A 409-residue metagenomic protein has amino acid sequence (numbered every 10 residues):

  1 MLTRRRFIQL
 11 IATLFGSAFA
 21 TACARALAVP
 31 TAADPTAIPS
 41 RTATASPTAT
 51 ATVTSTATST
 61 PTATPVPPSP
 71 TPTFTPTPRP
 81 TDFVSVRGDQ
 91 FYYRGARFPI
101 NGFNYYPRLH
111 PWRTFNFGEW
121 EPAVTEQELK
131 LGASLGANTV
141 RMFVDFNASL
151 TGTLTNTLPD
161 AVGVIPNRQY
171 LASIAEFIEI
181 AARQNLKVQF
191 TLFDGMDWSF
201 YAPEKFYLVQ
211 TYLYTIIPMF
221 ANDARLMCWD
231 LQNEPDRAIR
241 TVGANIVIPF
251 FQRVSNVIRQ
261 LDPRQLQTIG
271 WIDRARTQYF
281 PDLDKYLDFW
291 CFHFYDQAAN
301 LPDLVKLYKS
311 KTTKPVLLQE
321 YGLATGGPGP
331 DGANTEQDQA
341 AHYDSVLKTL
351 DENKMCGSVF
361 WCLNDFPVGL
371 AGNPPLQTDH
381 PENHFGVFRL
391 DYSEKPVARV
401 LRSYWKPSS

Functional and structural regions predicted by a protein language model:
R6-A26: N-terminal export signals
T21, R25-T81: Ser/Thr-rich, Proline-interspersed low-complexity disordered segments
F83-H293, A298-A299, K311, T325 (+2 more regions): Active-site mouth of glycoside hydrolases
D236-R240, Y308-Y343, L363-L370: Active-site clefts of carbohydrate-active enzymes
S358: Hydrophobic, well-ordered secondary-structure elements that form the walls of internal hydrophobic environments
W361-S409: Aromatic-rich peripheral "rim/lid" segments of glycoside hydrolase catalytic domains that contact and position glycan
